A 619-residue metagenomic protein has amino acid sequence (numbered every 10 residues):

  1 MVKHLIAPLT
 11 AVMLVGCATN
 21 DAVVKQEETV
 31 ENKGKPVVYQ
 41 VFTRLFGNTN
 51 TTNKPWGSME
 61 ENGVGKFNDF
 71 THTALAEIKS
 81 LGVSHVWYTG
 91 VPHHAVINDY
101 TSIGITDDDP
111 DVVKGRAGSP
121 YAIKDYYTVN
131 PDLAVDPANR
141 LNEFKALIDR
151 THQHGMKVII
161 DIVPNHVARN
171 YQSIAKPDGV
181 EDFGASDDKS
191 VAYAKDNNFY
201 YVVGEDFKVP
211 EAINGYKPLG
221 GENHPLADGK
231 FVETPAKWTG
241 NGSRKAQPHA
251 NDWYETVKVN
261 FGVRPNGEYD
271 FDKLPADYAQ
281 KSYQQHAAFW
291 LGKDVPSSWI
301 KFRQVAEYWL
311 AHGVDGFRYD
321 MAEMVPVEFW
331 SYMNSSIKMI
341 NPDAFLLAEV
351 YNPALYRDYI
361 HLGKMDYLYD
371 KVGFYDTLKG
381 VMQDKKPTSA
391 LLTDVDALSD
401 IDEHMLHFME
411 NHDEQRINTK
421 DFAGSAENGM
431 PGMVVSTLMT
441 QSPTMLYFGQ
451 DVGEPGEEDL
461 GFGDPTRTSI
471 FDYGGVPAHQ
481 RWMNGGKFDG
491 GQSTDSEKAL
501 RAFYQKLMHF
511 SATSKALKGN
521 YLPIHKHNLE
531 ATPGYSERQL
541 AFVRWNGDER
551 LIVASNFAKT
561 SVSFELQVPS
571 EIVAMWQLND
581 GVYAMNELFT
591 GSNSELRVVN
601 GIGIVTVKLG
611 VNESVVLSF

Functional and structural regions predicted by a protein language model:
V15-G16: C-terminal motif of bacterial Sec signal peptides marking the signal peptidase cleavage site
V23-K157, N165-V167, Y171-K176, V180-K189 (+9 more regions): N-terminal structural segment of carbohydrate-active enzymes
K33, T49, V96, N411 (+2 more regions): Loop/helix patches that line or flank the sugar-binding groove of alpha-linked glycan CAZymes
V37, L596-F619: C-terminal beta-strand-rich structural cap/linker in extracellular carbohydrate-active enzymes
V37-Y39, V86-Y88, V158-I160, F317 (+3 more regions): Hydrophobic faces of well-ordered beta-strands that scaffold small-molecule active sites in alpha/beta enzyme cores
V64-I78, D294-L310, G429-M433: Short, acidic/polar
N260-G267, P275-L355: Active-site neighborhood of glycoside hydrolase catalytic domains
M339-K420, E427, L438-T440, S469-M483 (+2 more regions): Glycan-recognition surfaces
